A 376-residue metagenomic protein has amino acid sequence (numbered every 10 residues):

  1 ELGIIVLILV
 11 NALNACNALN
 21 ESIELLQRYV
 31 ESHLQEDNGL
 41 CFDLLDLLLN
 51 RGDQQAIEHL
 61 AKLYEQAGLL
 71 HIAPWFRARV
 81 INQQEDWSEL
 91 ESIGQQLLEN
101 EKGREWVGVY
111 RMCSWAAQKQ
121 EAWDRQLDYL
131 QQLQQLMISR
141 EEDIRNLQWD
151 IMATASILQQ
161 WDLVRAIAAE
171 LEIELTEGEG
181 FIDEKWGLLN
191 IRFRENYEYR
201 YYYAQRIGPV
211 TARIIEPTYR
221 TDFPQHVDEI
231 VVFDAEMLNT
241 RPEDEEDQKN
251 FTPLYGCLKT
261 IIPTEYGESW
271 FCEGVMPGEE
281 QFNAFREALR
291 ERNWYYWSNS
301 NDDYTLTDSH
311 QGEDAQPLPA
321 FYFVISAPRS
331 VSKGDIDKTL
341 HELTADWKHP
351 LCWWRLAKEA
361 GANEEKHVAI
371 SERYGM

Functional and structural regions predicted by a protein language model:
E1, A18-E31, D53-Q66, W87-N100 (+2 more regions): Alpha-helical repeat scaffolds
E1-L7, H33-F42, A67-F76, G103-R111 (+1 more regions): Generic helix N-cap/helix-start motif at coil->alpha-helix transitions
L13, L48, Y64, I81-Q84 (+2 more regions): Residue at a conserved register position within TPR or TPR-like alpha-solenoid repeats
L238-Y255: Short, Lys/Arg- and Gly-enriched loop/turn segments at beta-strand edges
F251-Y304: Glycine- and charge-enriched low-complexity intrinsically disordered segments
E291-M376: A eukaryote-biased signal for long
